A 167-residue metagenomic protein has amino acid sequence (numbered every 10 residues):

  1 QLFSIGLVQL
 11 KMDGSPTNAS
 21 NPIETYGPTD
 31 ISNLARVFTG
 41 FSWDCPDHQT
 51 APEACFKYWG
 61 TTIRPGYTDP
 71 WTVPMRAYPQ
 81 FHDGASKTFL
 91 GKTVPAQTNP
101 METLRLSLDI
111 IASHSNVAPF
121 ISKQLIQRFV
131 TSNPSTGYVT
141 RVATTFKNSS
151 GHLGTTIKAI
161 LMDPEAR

Functional and structural regions predicted by a protein language model:
Q1-R167: Active-site substrate-binding loop specific to GH73 endo-beta-N-acetylglucosaminidase modules in bacterial autolysins
